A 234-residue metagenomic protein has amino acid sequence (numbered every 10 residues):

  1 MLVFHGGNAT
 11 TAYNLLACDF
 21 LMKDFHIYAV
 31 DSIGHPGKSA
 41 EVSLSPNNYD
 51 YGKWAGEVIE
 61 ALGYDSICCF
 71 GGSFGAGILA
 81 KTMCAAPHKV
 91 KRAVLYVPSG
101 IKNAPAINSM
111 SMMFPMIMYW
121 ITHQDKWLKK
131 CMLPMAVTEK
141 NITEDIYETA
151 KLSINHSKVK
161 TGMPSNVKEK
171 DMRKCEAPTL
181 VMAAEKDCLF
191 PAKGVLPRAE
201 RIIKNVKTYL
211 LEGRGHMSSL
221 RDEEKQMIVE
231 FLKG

Functional and structural regions predicted by a protein language model:
M1-G37: Conserved HGGG/HGGXW glycine-rich cap/lid loop of the alpha/beta-hydrolase fold
A29-F70: Active-site loop/oxyanion-hole signature of alpha/beta-hydrolase fold enzymes
C84, R92-W120: Flexible "cap/lid" loop of the alpha/beta hydrolase fold
S109, I121-K174: Conserved alpha/beta-hydrolase catalytic His-Asp/Glu region
C175, V181-A183: Short beta-strand/loop motif that positions the catalytic acidic residue of the alpha/beta-hydrolase fold
A177, P191-A199: Short alpha-helix in the alpha/beta-hydrolase fold that links the catalytic acid
K186-F190: Acidic catalytic loop of the alpha/beta-hydrolase fold
R214-E223: Catalytic histidine-centered segment of alpha/beta-hydrolase-like enzymes
